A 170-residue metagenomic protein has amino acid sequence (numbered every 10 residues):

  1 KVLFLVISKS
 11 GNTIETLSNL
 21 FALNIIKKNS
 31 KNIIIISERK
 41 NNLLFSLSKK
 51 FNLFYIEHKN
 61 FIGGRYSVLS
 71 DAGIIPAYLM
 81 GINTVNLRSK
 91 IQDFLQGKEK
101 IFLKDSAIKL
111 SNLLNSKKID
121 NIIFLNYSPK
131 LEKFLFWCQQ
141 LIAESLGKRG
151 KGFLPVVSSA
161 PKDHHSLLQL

Functional and structural regions predicted by a protein language model:
K1, I82-N86, K98-L170: Acidic catalytic cores of enzymes that act on phosphate-bearing nucleotides/polynucleotides
K1-E99: Glycine-rich phosphate-binding loops that contact phosphosugars or nucleotide phosphates
